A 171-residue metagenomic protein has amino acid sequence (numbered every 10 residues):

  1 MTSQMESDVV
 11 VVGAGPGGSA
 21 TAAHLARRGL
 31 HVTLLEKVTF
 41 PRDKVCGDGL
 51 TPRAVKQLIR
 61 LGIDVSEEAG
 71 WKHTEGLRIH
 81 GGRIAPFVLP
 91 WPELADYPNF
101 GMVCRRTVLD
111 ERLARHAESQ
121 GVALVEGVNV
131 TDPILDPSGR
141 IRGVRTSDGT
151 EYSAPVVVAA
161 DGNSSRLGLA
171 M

Functional and structural regions predicted by a protein language model:
T2-G15: Beta1/beta-strand and adjacent pyrophosphate-binding region of the FAD-binding site in flavoprotein oxidoreductases
G18-S19: N-terminal Rossmann-fold NAD(P) dinucleotide-binding loop
A26-C46: Glycine-rich FAD pyrophosphate-binding loop
L30, I63, V122: Short phosphate-binding/catalytic loops that engage adenosine nucleotides
T39-L61: Conserved N-terminal glycine-rich FAD pyrophosphate-binding loop of Rossmann-like flavoproteins
V55, R60-E111: A conserved beta-strand/loop capping segment in the N-terminal third of enzymes that catalyze redox or closely related
H116-M171: Predominantly flavin-linked oxidoreductase catalytic cores and closely associated redox partners
